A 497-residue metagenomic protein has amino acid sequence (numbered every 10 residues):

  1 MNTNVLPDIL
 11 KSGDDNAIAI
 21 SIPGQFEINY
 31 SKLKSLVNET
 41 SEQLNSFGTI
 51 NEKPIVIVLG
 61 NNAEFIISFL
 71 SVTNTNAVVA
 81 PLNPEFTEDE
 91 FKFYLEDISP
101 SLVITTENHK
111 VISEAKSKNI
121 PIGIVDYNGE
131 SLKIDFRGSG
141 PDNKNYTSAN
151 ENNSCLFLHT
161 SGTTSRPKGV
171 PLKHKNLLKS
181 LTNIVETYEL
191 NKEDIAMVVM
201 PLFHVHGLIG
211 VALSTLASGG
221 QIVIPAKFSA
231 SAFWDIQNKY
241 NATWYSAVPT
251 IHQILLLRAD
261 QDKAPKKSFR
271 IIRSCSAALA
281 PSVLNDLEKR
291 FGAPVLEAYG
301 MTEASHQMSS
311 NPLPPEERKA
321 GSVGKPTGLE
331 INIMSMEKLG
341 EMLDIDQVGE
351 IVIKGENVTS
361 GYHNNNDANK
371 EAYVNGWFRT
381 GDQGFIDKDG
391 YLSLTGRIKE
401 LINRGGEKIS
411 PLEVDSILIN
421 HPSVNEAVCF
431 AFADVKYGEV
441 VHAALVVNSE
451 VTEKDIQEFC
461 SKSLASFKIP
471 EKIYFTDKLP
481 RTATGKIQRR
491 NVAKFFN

Functional and structural regions predicted by a protein language model:
M1-F47, N51, T75, N145 (+3 more regions): N-lobe entry segment of adenylate-forming
D15-N16, S139-H159, R166, E189-I195: Conserved pre-ATP/AMP-binding loop-to-beta segment of ANL
F26, N108-N152, R258-A259: ANL superfamily adenylate-forming
F26, S41-F86, I98: Conserved AMP-binding/adenylate-forming
N29-S31, C155-K179: Conserved AMP-binding A3 loop
L178-I195, V205-T243, R258, T327: Conserved AMP-binding/adenylation subdomain of ANL enzymes
G220, I272, L279-L296, E303-Y391 (+2 more regions): Conserved AMP-binding/adenylate-forming
Y245, G355, S360-G361, Q383-K468 (+3 more regions): AMP-binding/adenylate-forming catalytic core of the ANL superfamily
